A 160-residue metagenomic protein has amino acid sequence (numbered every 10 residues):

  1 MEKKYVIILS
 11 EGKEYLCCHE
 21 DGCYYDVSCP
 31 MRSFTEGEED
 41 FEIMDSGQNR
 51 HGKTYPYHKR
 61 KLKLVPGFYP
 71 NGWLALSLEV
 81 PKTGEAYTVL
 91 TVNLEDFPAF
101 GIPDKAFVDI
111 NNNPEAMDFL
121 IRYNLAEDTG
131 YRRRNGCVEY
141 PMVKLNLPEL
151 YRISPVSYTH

Functional and structural regions predicted by a protein language model:
K4-S10: A short beta-strand micro-motif
Y15-C17: Short beta-strand-centered aromatic/proline hotspots
C23-M31, P81: Basic/aromatic-rich interaction segments and small domains that mediate binding to polyanionic partners
M31-I43: Short, mixed-charge low-complexity intrinsically disordered segments
Y55-H58, P66-G67, G72-L74, V80-V89 (+1 more regions): Charged, low-complexity intrinsically disordered segments and flexible loops
P81-N124: Acidic, aromatic-enriched beta-alpha/helix-loop junctions
N111-P155: Short, compact, well-ordered microdomains
T159-H160: Conserved small/polar residues in nucleotide/adenosyl-binding loops
